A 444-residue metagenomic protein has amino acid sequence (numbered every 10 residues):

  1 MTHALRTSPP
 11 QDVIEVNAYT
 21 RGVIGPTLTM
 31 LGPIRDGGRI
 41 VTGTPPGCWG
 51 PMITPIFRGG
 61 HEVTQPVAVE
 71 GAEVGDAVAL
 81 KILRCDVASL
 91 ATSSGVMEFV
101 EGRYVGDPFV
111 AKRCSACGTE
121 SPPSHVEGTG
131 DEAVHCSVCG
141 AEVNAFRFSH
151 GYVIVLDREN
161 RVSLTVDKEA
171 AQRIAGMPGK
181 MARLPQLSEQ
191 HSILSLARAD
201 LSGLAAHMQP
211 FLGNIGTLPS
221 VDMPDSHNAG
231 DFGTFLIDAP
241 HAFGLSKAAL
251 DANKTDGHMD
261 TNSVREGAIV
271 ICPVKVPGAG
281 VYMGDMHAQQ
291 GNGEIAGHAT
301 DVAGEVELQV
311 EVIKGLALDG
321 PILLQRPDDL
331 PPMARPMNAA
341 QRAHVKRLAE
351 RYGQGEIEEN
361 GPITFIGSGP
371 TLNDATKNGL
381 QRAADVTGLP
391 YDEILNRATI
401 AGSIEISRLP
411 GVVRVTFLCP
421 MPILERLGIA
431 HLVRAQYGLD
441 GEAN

Functional and structural regions predicted by a protein language model:
T2-N262, P273, P277, M337 (+1 more regions): N-terminal, charged/glycine-rich beta-strand/loop interface patches
K247, P277, Y282-N360, F365: Redox cofactor-anchoring modules in respiratory/redox and cofactor-processing assemblies
V270: Short, charged amphipathic alpha-helical segments flanked by flexible coils
